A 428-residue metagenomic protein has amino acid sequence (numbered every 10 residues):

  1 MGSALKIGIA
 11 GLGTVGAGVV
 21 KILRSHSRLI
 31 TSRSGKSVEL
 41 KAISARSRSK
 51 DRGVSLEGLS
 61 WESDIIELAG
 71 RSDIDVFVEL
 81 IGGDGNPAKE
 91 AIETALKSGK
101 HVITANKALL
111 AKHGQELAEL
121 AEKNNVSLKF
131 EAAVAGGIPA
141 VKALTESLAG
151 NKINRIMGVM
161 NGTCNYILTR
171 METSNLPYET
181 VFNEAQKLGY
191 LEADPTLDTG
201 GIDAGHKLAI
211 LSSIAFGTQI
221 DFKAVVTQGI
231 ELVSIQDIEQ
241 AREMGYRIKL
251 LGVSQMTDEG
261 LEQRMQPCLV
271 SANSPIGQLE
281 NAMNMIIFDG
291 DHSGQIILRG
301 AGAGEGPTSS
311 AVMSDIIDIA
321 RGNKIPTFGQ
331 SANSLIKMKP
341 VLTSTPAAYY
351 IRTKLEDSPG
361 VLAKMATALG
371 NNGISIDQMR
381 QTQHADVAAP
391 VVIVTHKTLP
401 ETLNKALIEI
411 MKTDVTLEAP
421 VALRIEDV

Functional and structural regions predicted by a protein language model:
M1-S98: N-terminal glycine-/serine-/threonine-rich beta1-alpha1-beta2 phosphate-ribose binding loop of Rossmann-like
W61-E62, V78, I103-A105, L128-A132 (+2 more regions): General beta-strand structural signal in soluble alpha/beta enzymes
G83-S98, K107-T145: Rossmann-fold NAD(P)-binding glycine/threonine-rich loop
H101-I103, I376: A short hydrophobic/small-residue beta-strand
E122-D203, I210: Rossmann-like NAD(P)H-binding beta-loop-alpha module
T180-Q278, M283-M285: Substrate-binding/catalytic subdomain of NAD(P)-dependent oxidoreductase enzymes
G294-I296, G300-G306: Glycine-rich phosphate/pyrophosphate-binding beta-alpha loops
A311, I316-V428: A conserved regulatory-domain signal marking ACT and ACT-like small-molecule sensing domains and adjacent regulatory
